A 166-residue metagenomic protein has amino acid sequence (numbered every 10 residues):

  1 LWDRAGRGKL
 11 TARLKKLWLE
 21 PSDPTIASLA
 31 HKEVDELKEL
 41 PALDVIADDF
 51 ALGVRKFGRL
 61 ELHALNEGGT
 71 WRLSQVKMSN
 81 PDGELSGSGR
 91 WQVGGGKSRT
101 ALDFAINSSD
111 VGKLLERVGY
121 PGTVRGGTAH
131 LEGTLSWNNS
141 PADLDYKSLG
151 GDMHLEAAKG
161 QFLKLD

Functional and structural regions predicted by a protein language model:
A5-A30, D35-K56, E61-D166: Small-residue helix/turn framework positions
